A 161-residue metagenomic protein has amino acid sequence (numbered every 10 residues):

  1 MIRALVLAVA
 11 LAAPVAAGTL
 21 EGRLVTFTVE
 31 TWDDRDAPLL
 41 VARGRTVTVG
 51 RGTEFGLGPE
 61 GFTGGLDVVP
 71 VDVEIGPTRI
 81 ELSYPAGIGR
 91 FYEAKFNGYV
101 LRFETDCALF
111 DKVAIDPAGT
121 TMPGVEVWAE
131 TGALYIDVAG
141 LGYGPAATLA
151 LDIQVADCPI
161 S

Functional and structural regions predicted by a protein language model:
I2-A13: Sec-dependent N-terminal signal peptides
G18-S161: Mature extracellular "passenger" or substrate-interacting domains of secreted, surface-exposed proteins
